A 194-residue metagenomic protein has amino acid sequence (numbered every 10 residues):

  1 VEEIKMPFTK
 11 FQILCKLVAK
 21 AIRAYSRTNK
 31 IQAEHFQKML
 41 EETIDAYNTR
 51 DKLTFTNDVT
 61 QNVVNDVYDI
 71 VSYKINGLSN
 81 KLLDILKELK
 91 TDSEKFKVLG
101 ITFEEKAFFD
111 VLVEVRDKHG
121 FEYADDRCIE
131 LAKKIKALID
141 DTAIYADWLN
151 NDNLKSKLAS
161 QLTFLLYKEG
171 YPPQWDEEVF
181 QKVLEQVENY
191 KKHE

Functional and structural regions predicted by a protein language model:
V1-E194: Catalytic cores and motor modules of nucleic-acid processing enzymes
